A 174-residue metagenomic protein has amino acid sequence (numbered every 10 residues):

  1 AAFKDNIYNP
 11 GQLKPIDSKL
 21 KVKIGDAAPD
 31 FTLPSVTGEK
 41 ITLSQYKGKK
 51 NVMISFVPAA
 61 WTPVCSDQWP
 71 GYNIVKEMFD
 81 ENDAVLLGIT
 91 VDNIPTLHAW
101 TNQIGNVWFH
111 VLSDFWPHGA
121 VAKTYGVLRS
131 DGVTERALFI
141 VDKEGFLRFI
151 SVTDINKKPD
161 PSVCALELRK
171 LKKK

Functional and structural regions predicted by a protein language model:
A2-K174: Chalcogenol-based redox active-site neighborhoods
